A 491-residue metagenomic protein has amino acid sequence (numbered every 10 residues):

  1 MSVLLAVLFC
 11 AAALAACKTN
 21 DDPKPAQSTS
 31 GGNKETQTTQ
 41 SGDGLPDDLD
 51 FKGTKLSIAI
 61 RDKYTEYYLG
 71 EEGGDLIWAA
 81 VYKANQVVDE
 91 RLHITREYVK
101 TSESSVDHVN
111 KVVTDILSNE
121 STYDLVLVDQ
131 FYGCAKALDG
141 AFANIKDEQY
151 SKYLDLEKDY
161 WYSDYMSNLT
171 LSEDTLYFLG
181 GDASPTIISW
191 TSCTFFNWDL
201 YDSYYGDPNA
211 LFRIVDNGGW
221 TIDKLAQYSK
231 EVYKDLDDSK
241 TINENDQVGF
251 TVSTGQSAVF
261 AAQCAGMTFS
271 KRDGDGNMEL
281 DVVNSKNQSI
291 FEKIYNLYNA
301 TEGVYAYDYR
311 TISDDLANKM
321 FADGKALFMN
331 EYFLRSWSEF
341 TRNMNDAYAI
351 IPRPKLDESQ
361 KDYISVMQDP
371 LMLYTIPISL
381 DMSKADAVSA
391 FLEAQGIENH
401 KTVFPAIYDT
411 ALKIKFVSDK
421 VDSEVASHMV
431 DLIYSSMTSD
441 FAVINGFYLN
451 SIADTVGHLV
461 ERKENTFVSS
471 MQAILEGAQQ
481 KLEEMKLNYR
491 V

Functional and structural regions predicted by a protein language model:
M1-D139, V460-V491: Conserved N-terminal structural module of periplasmic/extracytoplasmic solute-binding proteins
T39-T54, K100-D107, Q130-S192: Hinge/lid segment of periplasmic solute-binding proteins
A59-D62, E120-V126, Q130, T170-T194 (+2 more regions): Extracytoplasmic/periplasmic solute-binding protein
T101-K111, G218-K224, Y307-A322: Short helix-initiation/N-cap motifs at beta->coil->alpha
Y150-D159, V215-N217, N243, M267-S289 (+1 more regions): Short, solvent-exposed loop/beta-turn-alpha elements that line the ligand-binding surface or hinge of extracytoplasmic
A226-S229, A262, T268-T311: Glycine-centered hinge/linker elements that transmit conformational signals in sensory and ligand-binding systems
T341-L412: Extracytoplasmic/periplasmic substrate-recognition and gating elements
I378-S389, I397-V491: Conserved C-terminal helix/tail region of periplasmic/extracytoplasmic solute-binding proteins
